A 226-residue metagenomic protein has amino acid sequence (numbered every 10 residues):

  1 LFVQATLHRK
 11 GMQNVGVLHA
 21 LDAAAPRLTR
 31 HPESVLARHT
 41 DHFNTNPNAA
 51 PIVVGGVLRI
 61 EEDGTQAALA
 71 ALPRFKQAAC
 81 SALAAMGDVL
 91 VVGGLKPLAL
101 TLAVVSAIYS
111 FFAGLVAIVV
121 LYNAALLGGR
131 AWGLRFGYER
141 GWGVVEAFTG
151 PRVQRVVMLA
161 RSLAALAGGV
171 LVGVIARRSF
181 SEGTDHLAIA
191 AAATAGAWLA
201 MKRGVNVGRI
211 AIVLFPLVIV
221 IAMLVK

Functional and structural regions predicted by a protein language model:
L1-A68: Soluble N-terminal domains of membrane-associated systems
L72-S106, L166: Transmembrane alpha-helical segments and their cytosolic interface motifs in multi-pass membrane proteins
T101-A117, V172-S181, K226: Helix-coil boundary and interhelical linker segments in multi-pass alpha-helical membrane proteins
L126, R130-L134, G150-F180: Alpha-helical transmembrane segments of helical membrane proteins, especially in multi-pass transport, channel
R130-R140, T194-R203: C-terminal ends of transmembrane helices
F136-R152: Juxtamembrane inter-helical linkers in multi-pass membrane proteins
A193-L217: Interfacial loop-to-transmembrane junctions
V218-K226: Juxtamembrane boundary at the C-terminal end of a transmembrane helix
